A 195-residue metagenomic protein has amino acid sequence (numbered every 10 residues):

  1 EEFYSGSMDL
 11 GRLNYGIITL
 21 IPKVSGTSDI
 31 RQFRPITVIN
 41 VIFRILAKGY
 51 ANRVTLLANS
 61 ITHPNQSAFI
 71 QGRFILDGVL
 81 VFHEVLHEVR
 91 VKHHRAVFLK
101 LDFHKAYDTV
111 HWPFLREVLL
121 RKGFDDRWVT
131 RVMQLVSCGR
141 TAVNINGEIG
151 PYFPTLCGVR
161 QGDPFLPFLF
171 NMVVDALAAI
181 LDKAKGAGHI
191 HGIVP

Functional and structural regions predicted by a protein language model:
E1-P195: Nucleotidyl polymerases of mobile genetic elements and RNA viruses
